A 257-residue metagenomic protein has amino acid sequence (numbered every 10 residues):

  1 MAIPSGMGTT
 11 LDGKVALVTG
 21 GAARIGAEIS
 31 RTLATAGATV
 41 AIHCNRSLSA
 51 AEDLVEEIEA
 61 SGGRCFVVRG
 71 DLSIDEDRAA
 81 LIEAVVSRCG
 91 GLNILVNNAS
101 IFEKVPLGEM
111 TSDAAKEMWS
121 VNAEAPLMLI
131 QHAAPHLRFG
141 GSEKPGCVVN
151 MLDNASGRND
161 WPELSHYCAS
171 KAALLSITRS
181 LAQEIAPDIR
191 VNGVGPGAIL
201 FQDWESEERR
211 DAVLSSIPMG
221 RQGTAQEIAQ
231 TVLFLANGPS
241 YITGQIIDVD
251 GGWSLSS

Functional and structural regions predicted by a protein language model:
A2-M7, R158-N159, L233, S240-S257: Short C-terminal tail/terminal secondary-structure segment of NAD(P)H-dependent dehydrogenase/reductase domains
V15, A22-A23: Conserved glycine-rich cofactor-binding loop
A38-D53: Conserved glycine-rich Rossmann-like NAD(P)H-binding loop of the short-chain dehydrogenase/reductase
I101, S142-A173, T178-A186, A198: Catalytic loop of short-chain dehydrogenase/reductase
P106-L107, A114-W119, V213: Substrate-binding pocket helix/loop in short-chain dehydrogenase/reductase
P145, A186-R190, I242-G244: Short, small/polar-rich loop/turn modules that mediate ligand/substrate recognition or access, typified
I217-I228: A conserved structural motif in NAD(P)-dependent oxidoreductases
